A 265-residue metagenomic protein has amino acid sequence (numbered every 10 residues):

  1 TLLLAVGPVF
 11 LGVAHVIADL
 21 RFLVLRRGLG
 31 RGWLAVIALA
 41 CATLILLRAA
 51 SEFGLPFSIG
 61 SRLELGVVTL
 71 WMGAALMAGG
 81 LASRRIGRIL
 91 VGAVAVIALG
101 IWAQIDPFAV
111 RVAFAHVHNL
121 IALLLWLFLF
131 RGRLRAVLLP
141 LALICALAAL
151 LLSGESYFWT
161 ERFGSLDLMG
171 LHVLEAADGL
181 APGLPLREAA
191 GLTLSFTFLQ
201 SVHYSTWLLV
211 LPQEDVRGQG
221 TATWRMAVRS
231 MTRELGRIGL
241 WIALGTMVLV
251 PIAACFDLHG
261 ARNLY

Functional and structural regions predicted by a protein language model:
T1, V36-A50, V68-G79, L90-W102 (+2 more regions): Hydrophobic core of alpha-helical transmembrane segments in multi-pass integral membrane proteins
T1-F22, R27: N-terminal signal-anchor module of multipass membrane proteins
T1-L4, I101-A109, A254-R262: Transmembrane helix interruption/hinge and helix-loop junction motifs
L4-A5, R27-A38, S83-V91, R135-L139 (+2 more regions): Membrane-interfacial loop-to-transmembrane alpha-helix junctions, especially the N-terminal start
A18-G32, L129-L134, L208-T232: Juxtamembrane membrane-water interface segments of multi-pass membrane proteins, especially cytoplasmic-side
R21, L25-L29, A50-V137: Membrane-interface helix-loop-helix junctions at boundaries between adjacent transmembrane segments
A98-V210, R217-Q219: Generic multipass alpha-helical transmembrane bundles of integral membrane proteins
R162-L166, L186-A189, L249-Y265: Extracellular/periplasmic helix-loop-helix junctions in multi-pass membrane proteins
